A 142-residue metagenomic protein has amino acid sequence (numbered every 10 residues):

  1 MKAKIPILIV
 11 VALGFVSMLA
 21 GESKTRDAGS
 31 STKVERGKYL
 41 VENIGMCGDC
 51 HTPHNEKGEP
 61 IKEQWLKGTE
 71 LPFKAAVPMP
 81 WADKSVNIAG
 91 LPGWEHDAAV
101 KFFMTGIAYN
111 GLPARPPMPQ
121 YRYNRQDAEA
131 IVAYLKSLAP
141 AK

Functional and structural regions predicted by a protein language model:
M1-S31: N-terminal export/targeting leaders of redox proteins
S23-N43, K57-E59: Electrostatic cytochrome c docking/interface patches
G37, I44-H54, I131, L135: The canonical Cys-X-X-Cys-His
G45, L66-K101, P119-E129: Electron-transfer interface patches adjacent to heme c in soluble/periplasmic c-type cytochromes and di-/multiheme
G48-D49, R115-Q120, K142: Surface-exposed patches in mature extracellular/periplasmic domains of secreted proteins
H51, H96, N110, R125-A130 (+1 more regions): Ligand-binding pocket scaffold of soluble enzyme catalytic domains
E59-L66: Short cysteine/histidine-rich zinc-coordinating motifs and their immediately flanking basic loops
T105-Y109: Glycine-rich, acidic and aromatic/proline-enriched surface loops and short helix-turn segments that act as binding
